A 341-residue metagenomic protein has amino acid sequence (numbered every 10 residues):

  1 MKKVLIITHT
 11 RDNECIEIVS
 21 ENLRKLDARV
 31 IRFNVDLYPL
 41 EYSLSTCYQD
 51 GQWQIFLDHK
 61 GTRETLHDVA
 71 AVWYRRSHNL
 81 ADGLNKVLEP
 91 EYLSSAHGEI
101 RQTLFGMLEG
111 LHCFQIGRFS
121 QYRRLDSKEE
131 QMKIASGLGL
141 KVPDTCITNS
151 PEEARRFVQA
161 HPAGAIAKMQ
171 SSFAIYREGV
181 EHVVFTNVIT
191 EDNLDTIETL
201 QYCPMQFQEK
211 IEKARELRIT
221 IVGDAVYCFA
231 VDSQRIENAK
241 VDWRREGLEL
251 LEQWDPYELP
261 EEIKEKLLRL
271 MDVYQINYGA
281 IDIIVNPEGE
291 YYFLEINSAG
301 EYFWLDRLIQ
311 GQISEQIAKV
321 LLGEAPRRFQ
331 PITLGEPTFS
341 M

Functional and structural regions predicted by a protein language model:
M1-L5: Extreme N-terminal starter segment of soluble prokaryotic enzymes
I6-I7, V222: Short hydrophobic segments within beta-strands
T10-K25, I31-K141: Conserved N-proximal alpha/beta basic substrate-recognition cap immediately N-terminal to, or forming the N-lobe
L23, A160-P256: Phosphate-binding site of ATP-dependent enzymes
Q49-G51, H59-K60, I221-A225, S233 (+1 more regions): Short acidic-glycine loop/turn motifs at beta-strand connectors
E130-V184: Loop-centered beta-sheet repeat module
D255-E265, R269-I276, V285-M341: C-terminal active-site "lid" helix and adjoining low-complexity regulatory extension at the edge of ATP-using catalytic
D282: Nucleotide-cofactor and metal-assisted catalytic machinery
